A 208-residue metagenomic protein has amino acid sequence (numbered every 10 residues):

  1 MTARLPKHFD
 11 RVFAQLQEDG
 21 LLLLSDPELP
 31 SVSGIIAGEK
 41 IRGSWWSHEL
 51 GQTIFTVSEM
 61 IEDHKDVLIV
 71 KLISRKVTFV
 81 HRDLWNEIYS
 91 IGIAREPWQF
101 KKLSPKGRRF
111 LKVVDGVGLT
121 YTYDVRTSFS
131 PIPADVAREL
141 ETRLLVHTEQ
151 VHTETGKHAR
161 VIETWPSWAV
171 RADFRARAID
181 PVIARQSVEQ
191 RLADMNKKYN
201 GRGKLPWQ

Functional and structural regions predicted by a protein language model:
M1-Q208: Long, low-complexity intrinsically disordered regions
